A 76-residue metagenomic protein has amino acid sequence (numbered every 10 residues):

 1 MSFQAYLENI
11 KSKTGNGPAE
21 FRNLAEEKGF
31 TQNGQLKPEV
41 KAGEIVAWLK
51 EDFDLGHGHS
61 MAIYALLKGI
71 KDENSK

Functional and structural regions predicted by a protein language model:
M1-K76: Charge-dense, helix-prone N-terminal extensions
